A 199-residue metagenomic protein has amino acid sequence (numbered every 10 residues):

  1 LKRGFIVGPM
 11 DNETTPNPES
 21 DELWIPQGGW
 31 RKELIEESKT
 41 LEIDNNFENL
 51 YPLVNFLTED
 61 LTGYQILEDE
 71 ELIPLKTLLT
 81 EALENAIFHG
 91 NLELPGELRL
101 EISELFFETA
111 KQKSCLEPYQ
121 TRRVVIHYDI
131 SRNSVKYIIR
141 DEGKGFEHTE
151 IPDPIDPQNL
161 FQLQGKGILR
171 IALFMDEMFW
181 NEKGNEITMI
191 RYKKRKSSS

Functional and structural regions predicted by a protein language model:
K2, V7-T77, F88-L116: Bergerat-fold GHKL ATPase/HATPase_c domain
G28-S38, I87-S199: Conserved beta-strand-loop-beta-strand hairpin that lines the nucleotide-binding pocket of ATP/GTP-utilizing enzymes
P74, L78, A82, G167: Conserved N-box helix within the HATPase_c
